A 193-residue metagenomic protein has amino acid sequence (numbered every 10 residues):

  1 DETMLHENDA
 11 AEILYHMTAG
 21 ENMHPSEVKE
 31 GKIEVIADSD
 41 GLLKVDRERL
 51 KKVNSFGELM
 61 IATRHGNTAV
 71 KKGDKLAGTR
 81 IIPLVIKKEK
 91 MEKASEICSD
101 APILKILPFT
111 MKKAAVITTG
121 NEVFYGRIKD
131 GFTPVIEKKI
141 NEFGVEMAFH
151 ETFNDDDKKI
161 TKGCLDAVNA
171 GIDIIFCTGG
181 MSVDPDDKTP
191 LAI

Functional and structural regions predicted by a protein language model:
D1-E92: Phosphate-interaction motifs
E2, E30, D40, I81 (+3 more regions): Short, ordered loop/turn segments at secondary-structure junctions
L5-D9, E30, H65-K71, M111 (+5 more regions): Conserved active-site and cofactor/substrate-binding residues in soluble primary-metabolism enzymes
P25-V28, T68-V70, K105-T110, A167-N169: Solvent-exposed alpha-helices and their adjacent loops that cap or buttress functional pockets in soluble metabolic
S55-T63, K90-K105, F132-V135: Active-site glycine-rich loop that binds ribose-phosphate moieties when present
I86, Y125, P185-D186: Glycine/Thr-rich phosphate-binding loops of Rossmann-like dinucleotide-binding domains
D100-D155, K159: Glycine-rich phosphate/diphosphate-binding loop of Rossmann-like nucleotide-binding domains
N121, G131, V145-I193: Short glycine/threonine-rich loop/turn motifs
